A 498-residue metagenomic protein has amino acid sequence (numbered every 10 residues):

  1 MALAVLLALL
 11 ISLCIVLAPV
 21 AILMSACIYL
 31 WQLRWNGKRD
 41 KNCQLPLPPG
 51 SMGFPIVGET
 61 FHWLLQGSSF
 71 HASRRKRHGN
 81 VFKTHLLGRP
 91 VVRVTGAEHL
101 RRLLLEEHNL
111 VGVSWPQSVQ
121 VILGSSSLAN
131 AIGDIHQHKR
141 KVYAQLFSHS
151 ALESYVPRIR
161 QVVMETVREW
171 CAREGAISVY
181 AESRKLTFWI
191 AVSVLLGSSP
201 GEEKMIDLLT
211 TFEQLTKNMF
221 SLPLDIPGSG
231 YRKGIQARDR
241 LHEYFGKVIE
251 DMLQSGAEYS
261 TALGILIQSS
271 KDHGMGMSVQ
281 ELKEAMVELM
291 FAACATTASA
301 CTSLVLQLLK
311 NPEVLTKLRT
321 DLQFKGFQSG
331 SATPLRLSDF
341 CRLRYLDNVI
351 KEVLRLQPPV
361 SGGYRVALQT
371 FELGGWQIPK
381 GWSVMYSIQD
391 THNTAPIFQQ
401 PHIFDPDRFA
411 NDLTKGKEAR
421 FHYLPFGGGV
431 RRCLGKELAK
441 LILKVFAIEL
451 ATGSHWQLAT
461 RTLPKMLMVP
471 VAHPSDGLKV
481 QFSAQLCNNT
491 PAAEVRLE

Functional and structural regions predicted by a protein language model:
A2-C14, A18-L23, C27, W31 (+9 more regions): Cytochrome P450 proximal C-terminal region
A2-S127, D134, H138, E153 (+1 more regions): N-terminal membrane-proximal hinge/A-helix region immediately C-terminal to the signal-anchor transmembrane segment
P46-P48, F147-S154, K233-Q236, S255-A257 (+3 more regions): Conserved, non-catalytic sequence blocks in retroelement Pol enzymes and Pol-derived host proteins
G58-G79, D239-E243, K247, A332-G374 (+2 more regions): Conserved cytochrome P450 K-helix E-x-x-R motif and the immediately C-terminal K′/meander segment
G112-Q120, A151-C301, K317: Cytochrome P450 heme-thiolate monooxygenase catalytic core
T187, T296-D321, K436-T452: Cytochrome P450 catalytic-core helices
Y386-T414, L497: Conserved cytochrome P450 K-helix/beta-meander segment immediately N-terminal to the heme-binding cysteine loop
